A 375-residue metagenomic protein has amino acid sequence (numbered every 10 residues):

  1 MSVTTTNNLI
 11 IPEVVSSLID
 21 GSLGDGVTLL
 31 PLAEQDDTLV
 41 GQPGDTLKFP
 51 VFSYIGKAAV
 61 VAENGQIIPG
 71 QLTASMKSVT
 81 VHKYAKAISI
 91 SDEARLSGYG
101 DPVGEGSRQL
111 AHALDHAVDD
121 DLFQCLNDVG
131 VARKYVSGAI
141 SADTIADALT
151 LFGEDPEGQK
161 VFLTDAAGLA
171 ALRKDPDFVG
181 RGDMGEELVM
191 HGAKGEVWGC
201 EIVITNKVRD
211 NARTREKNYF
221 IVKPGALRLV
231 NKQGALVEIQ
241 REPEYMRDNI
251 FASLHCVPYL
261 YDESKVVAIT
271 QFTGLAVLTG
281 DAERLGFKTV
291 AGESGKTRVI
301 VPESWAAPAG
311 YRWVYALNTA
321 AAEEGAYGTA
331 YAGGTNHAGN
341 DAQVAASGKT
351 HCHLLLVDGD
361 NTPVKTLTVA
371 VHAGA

Functional and structural regions predicted by a protein language model:
M1-A74: N-terminal "assembly arms/tails" that initiate or stabilize quaternary assembly in self-assembling proteins
M1-L32, T214-E216, F220-G225, L229-A276: Protruding loop/beta-arch "assembly-hinge" segments enriched in small, turn-prone residues
P43, K48, D143, L149-L236: Extended oligomerization regions of viral-like shell subunits
I90-E157, V267-A276: Alpha-helical scaffold segments that mediate packing/assembly in large oligomeric complexes
I300-G310: Acidic, Ser/Thr
Y311-Y315: Short beta-strand elements bearing conserved aromatic residues within extracellular beta-rich modules
N336-T350: Surface-exposed, short loops/turns at beta-strand junctions within beta-sandwich domains
A346-L367: Beta-strand-rich modules
